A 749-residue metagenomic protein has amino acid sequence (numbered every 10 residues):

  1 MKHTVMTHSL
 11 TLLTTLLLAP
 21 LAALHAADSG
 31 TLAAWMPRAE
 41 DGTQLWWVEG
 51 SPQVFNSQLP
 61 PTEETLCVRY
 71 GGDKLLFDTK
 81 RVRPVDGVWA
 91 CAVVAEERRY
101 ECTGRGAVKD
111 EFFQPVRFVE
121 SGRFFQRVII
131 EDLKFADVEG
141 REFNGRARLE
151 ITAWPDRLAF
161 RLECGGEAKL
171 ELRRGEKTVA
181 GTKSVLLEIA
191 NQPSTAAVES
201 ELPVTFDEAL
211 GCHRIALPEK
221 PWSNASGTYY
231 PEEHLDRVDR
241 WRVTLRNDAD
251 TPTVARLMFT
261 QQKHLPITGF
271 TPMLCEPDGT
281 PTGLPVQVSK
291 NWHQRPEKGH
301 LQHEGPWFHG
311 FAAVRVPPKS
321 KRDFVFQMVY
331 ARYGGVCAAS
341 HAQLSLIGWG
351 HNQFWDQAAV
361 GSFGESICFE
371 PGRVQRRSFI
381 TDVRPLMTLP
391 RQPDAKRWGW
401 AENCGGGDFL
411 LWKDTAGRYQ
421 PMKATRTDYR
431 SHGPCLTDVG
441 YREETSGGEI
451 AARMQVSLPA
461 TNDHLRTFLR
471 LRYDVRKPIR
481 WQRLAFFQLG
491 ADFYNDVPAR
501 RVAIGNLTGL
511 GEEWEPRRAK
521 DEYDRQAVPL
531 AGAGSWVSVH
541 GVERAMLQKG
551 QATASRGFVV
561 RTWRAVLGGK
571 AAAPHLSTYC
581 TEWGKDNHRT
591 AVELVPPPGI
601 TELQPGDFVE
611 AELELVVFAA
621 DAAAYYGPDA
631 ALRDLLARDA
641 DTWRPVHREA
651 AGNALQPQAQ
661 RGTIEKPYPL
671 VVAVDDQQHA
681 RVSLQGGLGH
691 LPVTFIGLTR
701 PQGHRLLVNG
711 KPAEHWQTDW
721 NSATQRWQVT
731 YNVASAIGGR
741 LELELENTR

Functional and structural regions predicted by a protein language model:
M1-S9: N-terminal secretory signal peptides that target proteins for export/translocation
S9-A23: Bacterial N-terminal signal peptides
A27-E97, E199-D239, N247-T251, S320-N403: Beta-strand-rich N-terminal accessory domains
T31, T182-R214, Q287-F354, A527-E665 (+4 more regions): Beta-strand-rich recognition/accessory modules
A33-A34, V204-F259, D641-V693: Extracellular ectodomain segments of secreted/surface proteins
P60-T62, T79-R173, V179-S184, A190 (+2 more regions): Extended, loop-rich substrate-binding clefts of extracytoplasmic carbohydrate-active enzymes
K109-Q114, E120, V128, K423-E443 (+3 more regions): Non-catalytic C-terminal accessory modules of carbohydrate-active enzymes
G166-L245, D250, M258-D278, P478-V566: Polysaccharide-binding surfaces and accessory modules of carbohydrate-active proteins
